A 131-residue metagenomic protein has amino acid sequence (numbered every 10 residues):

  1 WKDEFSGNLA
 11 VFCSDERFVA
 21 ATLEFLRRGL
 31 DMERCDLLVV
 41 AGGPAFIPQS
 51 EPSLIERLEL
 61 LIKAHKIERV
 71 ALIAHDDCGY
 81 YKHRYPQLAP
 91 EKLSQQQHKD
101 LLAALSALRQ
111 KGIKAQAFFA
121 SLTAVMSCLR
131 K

Functional and structural regions predicted by a protein language model:
W1-N8, C13-T22, M32, G43-L54 (+2 more regions): Divalent-metal-activated hydrolytic enzyme cores
R28-D36: Short helix-loop-beta junction
H75: Acidic/histidine-rich, metal-coordinating catalytic segments
